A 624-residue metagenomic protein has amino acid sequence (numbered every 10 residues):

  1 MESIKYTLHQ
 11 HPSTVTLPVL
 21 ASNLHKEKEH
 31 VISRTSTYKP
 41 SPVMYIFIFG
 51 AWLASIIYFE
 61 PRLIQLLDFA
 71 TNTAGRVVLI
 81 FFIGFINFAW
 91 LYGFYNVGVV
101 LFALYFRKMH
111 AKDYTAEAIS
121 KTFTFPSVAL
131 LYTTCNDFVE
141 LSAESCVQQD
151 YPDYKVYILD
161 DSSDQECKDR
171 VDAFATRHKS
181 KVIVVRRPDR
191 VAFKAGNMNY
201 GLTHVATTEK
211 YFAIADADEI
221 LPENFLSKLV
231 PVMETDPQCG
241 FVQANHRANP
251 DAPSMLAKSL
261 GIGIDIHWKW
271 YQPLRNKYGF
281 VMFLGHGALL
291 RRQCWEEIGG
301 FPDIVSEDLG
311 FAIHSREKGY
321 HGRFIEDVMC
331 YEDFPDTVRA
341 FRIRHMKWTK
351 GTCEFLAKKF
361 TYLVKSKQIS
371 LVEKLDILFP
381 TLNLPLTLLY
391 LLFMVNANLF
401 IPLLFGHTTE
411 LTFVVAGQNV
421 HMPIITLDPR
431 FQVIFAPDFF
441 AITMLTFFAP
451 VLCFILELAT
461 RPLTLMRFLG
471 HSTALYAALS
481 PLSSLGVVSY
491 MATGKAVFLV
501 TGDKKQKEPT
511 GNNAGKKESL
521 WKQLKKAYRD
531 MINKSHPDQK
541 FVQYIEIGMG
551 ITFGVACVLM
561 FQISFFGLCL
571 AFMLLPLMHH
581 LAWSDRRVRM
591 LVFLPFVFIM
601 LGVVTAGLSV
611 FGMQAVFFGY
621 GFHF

Functional and structural regions predicted by a protein language model:
E29, R34-E140, E144: N-proximal low-complexity "stem/linker" segments adjacent to membrane-targeting elements
I56-N87, A103, S120, P385-V497 (+1 more regions): Membrane-embedded multi-pass helical conduit in multi-pass membrane proteins, especially envelope-biosynthetic
P126-A129, K155, G310: Cell-envelope/extracellular polymer assembly enzymes that use nucleotide-activated donors
E144-D153, T235: Short, acidic, metal-binding catalytic loop of nucleotide-sugar glycosyltransferases
P152, D160-V171, P188-V191: A conserved acidic beta->alpha catalytic loop
A173-A175, K179, I183-K210, E223-V305 (+2 more regions): Long helical/loop segments within the catalytic core of UDP-sugar-dependent glycosyltransferases, especially the large
D216-I220: The conserved acidic donor/metal-binding loop of glycosyltransferases
D303, A312-C330: Catalytic donor-sugar/metal-binding loop of nucleotide-sugar-dependent glycosyltransferases
